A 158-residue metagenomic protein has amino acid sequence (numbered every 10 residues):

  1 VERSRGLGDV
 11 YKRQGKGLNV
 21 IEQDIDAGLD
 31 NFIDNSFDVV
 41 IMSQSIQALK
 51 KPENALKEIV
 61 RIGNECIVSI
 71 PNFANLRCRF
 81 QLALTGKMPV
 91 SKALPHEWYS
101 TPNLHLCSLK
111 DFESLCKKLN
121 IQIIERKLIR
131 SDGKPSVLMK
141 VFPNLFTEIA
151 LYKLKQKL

Functional and structural regions predicted by a protein language model:
V1-L7, Y11: Single conserved hydrophobic/aromatic residue that forms the stacking wall/gate of nucleotide- or nucleobase-binding
R3, I21, I41: Conserved Rossmann-like nucleotide-binding pocket used by diverse enzymes that bind dinucleotide cofactors
G6, N35-S36, I62: Alpha-helix C-terminal capping/helix-to-coil transition sites in glycosyltransferase folds
K12-K16: Short alpha-helix adjacent to the SAM-binding motif of class I
G17-N31: Conserved SAM-binding strand-loop segment of SAM-dependent methyltransferases
D30-V39: A short acidic, Gly/Pro-enriched loop at the edge of an enzyme's catalytic core that lines a small-molecule cofactor
V39-K51, I70: A short SAM/SAH-binding and catalytic strip from SAM-dependent methyltransferases
N54-E58, E65-L158: S-adenosyl-L-methionine-dependent methyltransferase catalytic module, highlighting the catalytic core
